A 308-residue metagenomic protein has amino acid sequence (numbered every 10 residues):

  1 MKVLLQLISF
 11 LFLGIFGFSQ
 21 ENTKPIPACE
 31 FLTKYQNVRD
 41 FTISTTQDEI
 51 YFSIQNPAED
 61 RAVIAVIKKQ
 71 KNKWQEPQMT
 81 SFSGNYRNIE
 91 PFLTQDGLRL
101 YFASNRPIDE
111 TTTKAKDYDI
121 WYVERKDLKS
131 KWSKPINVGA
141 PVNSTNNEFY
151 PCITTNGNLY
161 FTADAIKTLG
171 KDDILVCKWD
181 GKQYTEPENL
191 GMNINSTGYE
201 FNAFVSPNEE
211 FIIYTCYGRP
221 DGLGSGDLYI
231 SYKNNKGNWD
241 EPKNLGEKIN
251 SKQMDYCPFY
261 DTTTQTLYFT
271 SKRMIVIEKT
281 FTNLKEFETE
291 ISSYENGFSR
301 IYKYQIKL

Functional and structural regions predicted by a protein language model:
M1-T23: Bacterial Sec-dependent N-terminal signal peptides
Q20-L308: Short, conserved micro-motifs composed of acidic
